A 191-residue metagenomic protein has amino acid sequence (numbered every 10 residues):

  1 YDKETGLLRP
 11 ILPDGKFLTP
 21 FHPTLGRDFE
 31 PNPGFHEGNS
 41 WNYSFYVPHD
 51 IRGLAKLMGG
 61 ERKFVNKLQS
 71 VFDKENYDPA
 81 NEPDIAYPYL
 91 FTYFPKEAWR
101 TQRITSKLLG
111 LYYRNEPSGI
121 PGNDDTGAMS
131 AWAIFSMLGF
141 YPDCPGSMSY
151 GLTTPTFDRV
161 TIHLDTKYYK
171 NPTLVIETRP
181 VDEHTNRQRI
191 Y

Functional and structural regions predicted by a protein language model:
Y1-V175, P180: Active-site core of glycosidic bond-cleaving carbohydrate-active enzymes
E183-Y191: Beta-strand-rich binding/interaction modules
